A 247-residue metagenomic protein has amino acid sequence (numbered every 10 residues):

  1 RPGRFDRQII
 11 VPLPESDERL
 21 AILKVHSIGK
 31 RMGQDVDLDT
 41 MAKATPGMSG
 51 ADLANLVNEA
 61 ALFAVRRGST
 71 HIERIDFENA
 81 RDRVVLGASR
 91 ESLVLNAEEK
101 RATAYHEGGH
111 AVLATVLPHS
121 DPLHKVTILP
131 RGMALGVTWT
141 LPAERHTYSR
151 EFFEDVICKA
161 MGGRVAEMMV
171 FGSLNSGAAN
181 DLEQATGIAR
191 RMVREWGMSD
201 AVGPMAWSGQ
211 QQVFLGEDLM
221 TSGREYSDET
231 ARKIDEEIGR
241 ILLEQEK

Functional and structural regions predicted by a protein language model:
R1-G3, K24, P118, L141: Short, glycine/charged-enriched secondary-structure capping and boundary segments
R1-V11: A short helix-turn-beta junction within AAA+ P-loop NTPase domains corresponding to the substrate/partner-engaging
V11-E78, R83, G87-A88, A160-M168 (+2 more regions): Conserved C-terminal "switch" segment of AAA+ ATPases
G47, A104-Y105: Alpha-helical architecture
S92-A102: Short pre-active-site segment immediately N-terminal to the catalytic Zn-binding motif
A102-A104, A111-K247: Soluble catalytic regions of large protease machineries
